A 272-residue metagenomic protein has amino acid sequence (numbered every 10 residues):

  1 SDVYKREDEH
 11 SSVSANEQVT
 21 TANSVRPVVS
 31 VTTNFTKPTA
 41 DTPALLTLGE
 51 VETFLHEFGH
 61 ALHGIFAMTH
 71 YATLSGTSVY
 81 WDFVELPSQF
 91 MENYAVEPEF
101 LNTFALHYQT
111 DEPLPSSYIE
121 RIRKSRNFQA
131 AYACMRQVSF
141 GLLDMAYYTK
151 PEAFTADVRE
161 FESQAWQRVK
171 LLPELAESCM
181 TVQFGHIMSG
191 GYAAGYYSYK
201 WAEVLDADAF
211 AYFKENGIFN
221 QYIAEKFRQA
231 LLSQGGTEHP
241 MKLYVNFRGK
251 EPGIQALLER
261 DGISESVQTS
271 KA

Functional and structural regions predicted by a protein language model:
S1, K5-A272: Cation-handling catalytic/transport regions enriched in His/Asp/Glu
